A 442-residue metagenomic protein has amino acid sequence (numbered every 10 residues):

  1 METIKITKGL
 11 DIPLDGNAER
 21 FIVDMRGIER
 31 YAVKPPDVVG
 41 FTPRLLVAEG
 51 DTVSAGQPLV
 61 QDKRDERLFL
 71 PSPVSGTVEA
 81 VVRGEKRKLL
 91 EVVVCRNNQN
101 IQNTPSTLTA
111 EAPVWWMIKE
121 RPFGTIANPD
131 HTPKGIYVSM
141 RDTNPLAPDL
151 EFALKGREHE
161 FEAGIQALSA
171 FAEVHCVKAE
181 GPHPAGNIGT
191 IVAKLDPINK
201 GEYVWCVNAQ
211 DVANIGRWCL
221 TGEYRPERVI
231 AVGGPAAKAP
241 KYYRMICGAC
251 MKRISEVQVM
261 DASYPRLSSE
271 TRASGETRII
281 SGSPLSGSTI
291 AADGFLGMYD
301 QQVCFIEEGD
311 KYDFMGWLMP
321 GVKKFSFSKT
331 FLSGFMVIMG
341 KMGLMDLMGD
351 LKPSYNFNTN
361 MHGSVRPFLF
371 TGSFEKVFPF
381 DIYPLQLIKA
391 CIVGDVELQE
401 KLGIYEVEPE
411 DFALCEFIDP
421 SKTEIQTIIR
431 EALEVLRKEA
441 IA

Functional and structural regions predicted by a protein language model:
M1-L46, Q61, A185: N-terminal, Lys/Arg-enriched amphipathic/low-complexity engagement segments that precede the first folded domain
D24-G27, T77-R83: Short, solvent-exposed cationic patches
I28-A32, T42-R44, G50, S54 (+3 more regions): A common structural microfeature
D37-P43, V47, V53-G56, D65-A80: Generic structural motif
V60-K63, V74, V82, R96-N98: Generic hydrophobic/packing signal
L68, V82-R253, V257-A442: Buried, small/hydrophobic-residue-enriched core segments of structured protein domains
